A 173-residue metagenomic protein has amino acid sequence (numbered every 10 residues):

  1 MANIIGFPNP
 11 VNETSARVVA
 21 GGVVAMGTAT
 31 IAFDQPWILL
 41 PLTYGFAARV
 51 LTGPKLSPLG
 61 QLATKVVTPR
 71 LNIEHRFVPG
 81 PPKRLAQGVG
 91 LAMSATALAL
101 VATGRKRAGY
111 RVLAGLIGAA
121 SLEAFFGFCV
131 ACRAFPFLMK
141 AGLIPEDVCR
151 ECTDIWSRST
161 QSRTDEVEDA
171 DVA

Functional and structural regions predicted by a protein language model:
M1-D165, D169: Membrane-interfacial helix-loop segments of redox and metal-homeostasis proteins, especially TM-loop-TM junctions
D171-A173: Short, intrinsically disordered, low-complexity terminal/loop segments
